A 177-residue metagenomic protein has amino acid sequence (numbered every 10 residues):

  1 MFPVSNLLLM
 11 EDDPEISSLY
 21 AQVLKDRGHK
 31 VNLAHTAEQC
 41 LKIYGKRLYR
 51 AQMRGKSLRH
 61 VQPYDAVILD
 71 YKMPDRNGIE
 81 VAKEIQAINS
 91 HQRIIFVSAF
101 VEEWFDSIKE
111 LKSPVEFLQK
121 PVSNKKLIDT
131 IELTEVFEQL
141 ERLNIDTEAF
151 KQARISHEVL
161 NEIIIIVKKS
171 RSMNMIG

Functional and structural regions predicted by a protein language model:
S18-Q22, D26: Charged docking surfaces used in two-component/phosphorelay signaling
L33-A66: Acidic, metal-coordinating helix/loop segments flanking the phosphotransfer/catalytic sites of two-component signaling
T36, N77-E80: Acidic catalytic/metal-coordinating carboxylates
D70: Active-site residues of response regulator receiver
P74: The feature encodes the CheY-like receiver
E80, F100-F117, K125, D129: Alpha4 helix (beta4-alpha4-beta5 surface) of REC/receiver domains from two-component response regulators
D129, V136-G177: CheY-like receiver
